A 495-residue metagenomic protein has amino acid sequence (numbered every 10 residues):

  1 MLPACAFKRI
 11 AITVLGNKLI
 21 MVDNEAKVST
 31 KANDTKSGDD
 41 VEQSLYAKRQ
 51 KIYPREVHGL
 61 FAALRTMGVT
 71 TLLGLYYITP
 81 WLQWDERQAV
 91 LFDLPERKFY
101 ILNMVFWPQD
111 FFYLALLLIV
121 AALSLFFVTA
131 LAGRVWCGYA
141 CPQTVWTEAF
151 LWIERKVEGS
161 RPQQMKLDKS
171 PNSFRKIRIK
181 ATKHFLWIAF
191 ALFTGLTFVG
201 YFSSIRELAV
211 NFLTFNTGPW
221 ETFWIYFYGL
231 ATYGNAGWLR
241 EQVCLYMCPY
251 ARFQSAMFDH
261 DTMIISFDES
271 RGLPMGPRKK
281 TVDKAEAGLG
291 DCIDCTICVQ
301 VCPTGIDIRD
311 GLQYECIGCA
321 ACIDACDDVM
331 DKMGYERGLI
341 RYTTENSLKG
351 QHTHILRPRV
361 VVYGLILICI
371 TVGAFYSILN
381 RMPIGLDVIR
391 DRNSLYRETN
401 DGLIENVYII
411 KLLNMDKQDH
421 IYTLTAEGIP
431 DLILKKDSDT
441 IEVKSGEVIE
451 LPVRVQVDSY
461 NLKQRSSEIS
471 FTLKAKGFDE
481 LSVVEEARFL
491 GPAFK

Functional and structural regions predicted by a protein language model:
L19-M275, I323, E336-L367: Membrane-embedded alpha-helical bundles of multi-pass integral membrane proteins
T129-T144, A236-A251, V282-M330: Cysteine-centered iron-sulfur cluster-binding motifs in ferredoxin-type domains/subunits of redox enzymes
G373-F375, N380-N400, I404-E405, E480-K495: Long, low-complexity ectodomains and other extracytoplasmic segments of secretory-pathway proteins
L403-Y408, I449-E450, Q464-I469: Short, solvent-exposed loop/turn segments enriched in Ser/Thr/Gly
L413-Q418, Y460: Short solvent-exposed strand-capping/beta-turn motif centered on an Asx-Ser/Thr pair
K417-D431: Short acidic, flexible loop segments centered on an aromatic residue
L434-Y460: Intrinsically disordered, low-complexity Pro/Gly/Ser/Thr-rich segments with frequent PxxP/GP/PP motifs and embedded
D458-K495: Terminal connector regions
